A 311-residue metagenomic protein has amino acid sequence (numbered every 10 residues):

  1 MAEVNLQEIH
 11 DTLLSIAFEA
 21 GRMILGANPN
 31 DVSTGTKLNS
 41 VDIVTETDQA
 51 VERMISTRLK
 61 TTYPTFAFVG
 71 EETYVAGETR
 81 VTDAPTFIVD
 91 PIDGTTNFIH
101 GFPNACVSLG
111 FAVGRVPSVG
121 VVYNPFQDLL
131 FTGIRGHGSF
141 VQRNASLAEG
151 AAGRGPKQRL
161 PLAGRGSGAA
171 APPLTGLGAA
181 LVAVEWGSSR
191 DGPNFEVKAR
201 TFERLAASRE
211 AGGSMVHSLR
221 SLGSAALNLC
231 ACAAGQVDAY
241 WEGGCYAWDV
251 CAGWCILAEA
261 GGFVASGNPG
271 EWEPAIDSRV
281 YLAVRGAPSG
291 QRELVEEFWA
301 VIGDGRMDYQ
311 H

Functional and structural regions predicted by a protein language model:
M1-I92, Y309-H311: N-terminal subdomain of lithium-sensitive/metallo-dependent phosphomonoesterases centered on the IMPase/IPPase/PAP
A2-A17, G21, G192, E196 (+1 more regions): Oxyanion/phosphate-interacting regions
A20, I24, D48, L59 (+6 more regions): Residue-level signal for inorganic ion chemistry
A67, V119, L181, D238-A239: Short, Asp-centered acidic motifs that coordinate Mg2+ and/or phosphate in catalytic or ligand-binding sites
R80-N144, A148-G155: DPxDG-like acidic metal-binding loop motif
T86, G178-L181: Residues that mark the start of a beta-strand
S146-A171: Short, surface-exposed loop motifs enriched in S/T, G, D/E and P with embedded aromatic residues
G187: Short beta-strand-plus-loop segments that form exposed binding edges in beta-rich domains
